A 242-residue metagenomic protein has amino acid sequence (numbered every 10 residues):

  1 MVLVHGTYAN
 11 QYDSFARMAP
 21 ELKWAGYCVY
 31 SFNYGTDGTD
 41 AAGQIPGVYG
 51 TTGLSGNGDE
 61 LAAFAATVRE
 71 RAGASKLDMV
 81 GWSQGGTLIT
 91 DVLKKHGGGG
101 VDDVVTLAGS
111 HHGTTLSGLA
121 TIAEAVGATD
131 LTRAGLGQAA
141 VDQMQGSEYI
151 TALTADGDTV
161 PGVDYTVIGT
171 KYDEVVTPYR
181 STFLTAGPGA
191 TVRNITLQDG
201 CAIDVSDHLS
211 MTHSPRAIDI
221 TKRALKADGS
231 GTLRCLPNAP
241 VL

Functional and structural regions predicted by a protein language model:
M1-G38: Short, surface-exposed "cap/lid" segments of acyl-processing enzymes
V2, Y30, V105, T166-I168 (+1 more regions): Hydrophobic/aromatic beta-strand patches that form the interior of the parallel beta-sheet core in alpha/beta enzyme
V4-H5, V29, G47, S55-T154: Serine-dependent carboxylesterase/thioesterase catalytic core of lipase-like alpha/beta-hydrolase/SGNH enzymes
Y8-F15, G50-G58, W82, D142-G146 (+2 more regions): Solvent-exposed, acidic/flexible segments
L22-W24, R71-A72, V80-G81, H96-G100 (+2 more regions): Extracellular/periplasmic catalytic domains that process cell-envelope and extracellular macromolecules
T36-T52: Cap/lid segment of the alpha/beta-hydrolase catalytic domain
A41-Q44, T115-A120, T177-S181, S206: Short aromatic-enriched loop/helix-cap "lid" or pocket-rim segments at secondary-structure transitions that line
V160-L242: C-terminal catalytic-base region of ester-bond hydrolases, centering on the histidine of the charge-relay
